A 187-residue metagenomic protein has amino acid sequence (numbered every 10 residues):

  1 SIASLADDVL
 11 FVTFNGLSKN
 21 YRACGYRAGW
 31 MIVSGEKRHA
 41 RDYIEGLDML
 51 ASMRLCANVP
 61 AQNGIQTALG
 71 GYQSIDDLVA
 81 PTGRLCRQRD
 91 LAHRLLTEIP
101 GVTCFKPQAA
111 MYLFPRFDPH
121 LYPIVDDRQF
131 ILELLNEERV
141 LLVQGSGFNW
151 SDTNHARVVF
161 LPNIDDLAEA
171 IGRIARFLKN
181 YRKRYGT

Functional and structural regions predicted by a protein language model:
I2, F11, G29, I65 (+5 more regions): Generic structural signal for small/hydrophobic residues in well-ordered secondary structure, especially within
L5-D8, I99, E137: Acidic-histidine catalytic/liganding microenvironments
D7-G83, H93-R94, L178: Conserved core segment of the aminotransferase class I/II
T13, P100-C104, L141-G147: A short linear hydrophobic-aromatic micro-motif
S34-G35, G70, R116-D118, L161-N163: Residue-level recognition of strand-loop junctions within catalytic nucleotide-signaling folds
Q66, T82-H93, C104-D118, D152: Conserved glycine-rich beta-strand-loop-beta hairpin in the small C-terminal domain of fold type I
P123-V125, E133-L142, F148-T187: PLP-dependent enzyme catalytic core of the Aspartate aminotransferase-like
F130: Short active-site alpha-helical segment characteristic of glycosyltransferases and processive polysaccharide synthases
